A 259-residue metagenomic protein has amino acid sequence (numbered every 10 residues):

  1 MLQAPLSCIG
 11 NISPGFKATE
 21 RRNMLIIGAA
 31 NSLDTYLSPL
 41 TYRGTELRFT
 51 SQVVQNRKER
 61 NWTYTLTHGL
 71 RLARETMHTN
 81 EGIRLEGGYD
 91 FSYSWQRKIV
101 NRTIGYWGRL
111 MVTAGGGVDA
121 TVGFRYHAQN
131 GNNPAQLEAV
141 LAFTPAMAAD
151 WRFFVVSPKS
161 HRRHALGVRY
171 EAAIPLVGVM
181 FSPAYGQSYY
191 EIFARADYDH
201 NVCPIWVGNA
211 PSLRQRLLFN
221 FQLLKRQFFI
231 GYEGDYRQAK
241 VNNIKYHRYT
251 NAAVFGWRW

Functional and structural regions predicted by a protein language model:
P5-E75: Short glycine/proline- and aromatic-enriched beta-strand/turn motifs that initiate or cap beta-hairpins
I12-E20, N56-Y64, K98-V112, F154-V168 (+1 more regions): Short loop/turn motifs that connect adjacent beta-strands in outer-membrane beta-barrel proteins
N23-A29, Y64-H68, A114-V118, V168-A172 (+2 more regions): Membrane-embedded beta-strand positions of outer-membrane beta-barrel proteins
A29-T35, H68-T76, V118-Y126, F153 (+4 more regions): Transmembrane beta-strands of outer-membrane beta-barrel pores
D34-T41, A73-R84, N130-Q136, H200-I205 (+2 more regions): Extracellular loop and loop/strand-boundary signature of outer-membrane beta-barrel proteins
T41-T45, E81-G87, Y106, L137-L141 (+2 more regions): Short sequence motifs at beta-strands and strand-loop junctions characteristic of Gram-negative outer-membrane
N132-K225: Outer-membrane beta-barrel transmembrane domain signature
H247-W259: Outer-membrane beta-barrel "beta-signal"
